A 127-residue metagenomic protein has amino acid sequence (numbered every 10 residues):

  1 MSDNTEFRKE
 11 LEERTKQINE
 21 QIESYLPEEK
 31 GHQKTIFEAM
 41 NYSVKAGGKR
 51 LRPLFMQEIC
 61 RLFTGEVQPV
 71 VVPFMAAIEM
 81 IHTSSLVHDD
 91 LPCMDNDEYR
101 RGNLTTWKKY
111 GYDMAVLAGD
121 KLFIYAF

Functional and structural regions predicted by a protein language model:
M1-K9, I22: Charged, compositionally biased N-terminal leader segments and the immediate start of the first structured element
E13-F127: Mg2+-dependent prenyl diphosphate-binding active-site environment of isoprenoid biosynthetic enzymes
